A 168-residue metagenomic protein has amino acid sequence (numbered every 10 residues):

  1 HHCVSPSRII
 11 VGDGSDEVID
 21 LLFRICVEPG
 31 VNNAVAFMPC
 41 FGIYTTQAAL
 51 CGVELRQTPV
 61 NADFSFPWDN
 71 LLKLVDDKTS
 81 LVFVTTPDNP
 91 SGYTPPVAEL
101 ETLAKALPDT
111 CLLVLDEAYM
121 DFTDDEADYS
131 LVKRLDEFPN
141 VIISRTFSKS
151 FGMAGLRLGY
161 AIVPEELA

Functional and structural regions predicted by a protein language model:
H1-N33: Phosphate-binding glycine-rich loop
I25-Q47: Conserved PLP-anchoring active-site segment centered on the Schiff-base-forming lysine
M38, Q57-A62: Short beta->alpha connector loops at strand-helix junctions that form conserved, small/polar/Pro-enriched
A49, F66-D77, P90-L113, E117-S150: Active-site pre-lysine segment of PLP-dependent enzymes
L55-P59, L81-P87, L113-E117: Short beta-strands and strand-loop turn motifs
N140-A168: PLP-dependent aminotransferase class I/II
